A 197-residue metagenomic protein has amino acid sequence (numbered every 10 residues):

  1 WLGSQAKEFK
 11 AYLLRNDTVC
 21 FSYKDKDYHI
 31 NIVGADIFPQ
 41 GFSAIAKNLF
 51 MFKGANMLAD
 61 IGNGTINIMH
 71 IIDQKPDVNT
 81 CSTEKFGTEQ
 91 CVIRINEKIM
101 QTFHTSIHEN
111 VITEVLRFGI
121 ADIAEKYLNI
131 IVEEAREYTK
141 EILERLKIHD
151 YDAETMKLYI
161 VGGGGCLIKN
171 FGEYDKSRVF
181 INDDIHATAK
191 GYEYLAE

Functional and structural regions predicted by a protein language model:
W1-N56, P76-Q90, N110-E197: Nucleotide/phosphate-binding catalytic cleft detector across ATP-hydrolyzing and phosphate-transferring enzymes
A44, I71-Q74, K98-T105: Short hydrophobic alpha-helical module
N48-D77, I95: Gly/Thr-rich phosphate-binding beta-strand-loop-beta motif of the actin/hexokinase/Hsp70
F86-E109: Conserved ATP-utilizing enzyme core subdomain
